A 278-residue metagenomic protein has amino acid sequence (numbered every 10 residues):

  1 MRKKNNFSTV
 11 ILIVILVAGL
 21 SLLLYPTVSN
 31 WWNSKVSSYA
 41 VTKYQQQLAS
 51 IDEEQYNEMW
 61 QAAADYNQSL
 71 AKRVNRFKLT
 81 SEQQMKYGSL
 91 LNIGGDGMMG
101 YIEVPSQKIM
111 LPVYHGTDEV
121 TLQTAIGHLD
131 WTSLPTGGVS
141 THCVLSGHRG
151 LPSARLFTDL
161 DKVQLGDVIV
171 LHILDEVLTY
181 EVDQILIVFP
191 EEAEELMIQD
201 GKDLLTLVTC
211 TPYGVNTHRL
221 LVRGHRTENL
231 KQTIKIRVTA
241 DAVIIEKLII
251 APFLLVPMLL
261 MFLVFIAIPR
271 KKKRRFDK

Functional and structural regions predicted by a protein language model:
K3, R237-K278: C-terminal single-pass membrane-anchor helix
N5-K247: Solvent-exposed, non-transmembrane regions of membrane-associated and secreted proteins
